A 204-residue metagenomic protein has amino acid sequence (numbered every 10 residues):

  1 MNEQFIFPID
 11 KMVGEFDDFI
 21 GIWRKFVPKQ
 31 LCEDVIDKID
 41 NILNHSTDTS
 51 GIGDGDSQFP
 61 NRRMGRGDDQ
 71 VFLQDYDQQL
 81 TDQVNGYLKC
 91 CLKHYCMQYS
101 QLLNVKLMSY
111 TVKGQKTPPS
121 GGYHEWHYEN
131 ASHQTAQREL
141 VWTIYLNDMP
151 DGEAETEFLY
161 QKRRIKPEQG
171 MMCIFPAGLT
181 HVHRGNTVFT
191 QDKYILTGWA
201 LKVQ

Functional and structural regions predicted by a protein language model:
N2-L102: Non-heme Fe(II)/2-oxoglutarate
D82-Q204: Catalytic core of non-heme Fe(II) oxygenases with the double-stranded beta-helix
